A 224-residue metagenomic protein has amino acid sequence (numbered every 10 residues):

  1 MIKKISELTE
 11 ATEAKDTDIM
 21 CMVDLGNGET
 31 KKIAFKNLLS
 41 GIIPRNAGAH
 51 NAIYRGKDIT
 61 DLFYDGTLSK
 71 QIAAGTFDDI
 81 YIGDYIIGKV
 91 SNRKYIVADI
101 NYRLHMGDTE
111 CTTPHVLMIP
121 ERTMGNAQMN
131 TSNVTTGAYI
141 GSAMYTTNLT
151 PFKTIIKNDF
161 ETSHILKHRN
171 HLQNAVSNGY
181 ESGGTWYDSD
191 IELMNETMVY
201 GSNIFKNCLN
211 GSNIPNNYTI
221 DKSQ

Functional and structural regions predicted by a protein language model:
M1-I42: Extracellular repetitive beta-rich solenoid segments
I43-Q224: Collagenous Gly-X-Y triple-helix signature in extracellular proteins
